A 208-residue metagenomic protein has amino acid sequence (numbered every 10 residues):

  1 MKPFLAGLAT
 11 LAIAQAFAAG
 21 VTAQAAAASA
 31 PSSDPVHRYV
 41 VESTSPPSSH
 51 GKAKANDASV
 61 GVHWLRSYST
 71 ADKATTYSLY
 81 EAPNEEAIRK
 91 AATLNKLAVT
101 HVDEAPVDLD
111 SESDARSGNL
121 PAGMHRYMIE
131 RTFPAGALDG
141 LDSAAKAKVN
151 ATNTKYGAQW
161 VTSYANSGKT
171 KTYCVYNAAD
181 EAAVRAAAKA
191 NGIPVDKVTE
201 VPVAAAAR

Functional and structural regions predicted by a protein language model:
F4-G7, G20-L65, S69-A74, E85-T93 (+5 more regions): Short S/T/G/P-rich N-terminal loop/turn motif that feeds into the first structured element of a domain
L11-A19: Hydrophobic h-region of N-terminal signal peptides that target proteins for export in Gram-negative bacteria
E81-E86, N177-A182: Helix N-cap motif at beta-to-alpha junctions
V99-T100, V195-K197: Outer-membrane beta-barrel domain signature
A186: Substrate-binding clefts and catalytic carboxylate motifs of secreted carbohydrate-active enzymes
T199-V201: Aromatic sugar-binding interfaces of carbohydrate-active proteins
